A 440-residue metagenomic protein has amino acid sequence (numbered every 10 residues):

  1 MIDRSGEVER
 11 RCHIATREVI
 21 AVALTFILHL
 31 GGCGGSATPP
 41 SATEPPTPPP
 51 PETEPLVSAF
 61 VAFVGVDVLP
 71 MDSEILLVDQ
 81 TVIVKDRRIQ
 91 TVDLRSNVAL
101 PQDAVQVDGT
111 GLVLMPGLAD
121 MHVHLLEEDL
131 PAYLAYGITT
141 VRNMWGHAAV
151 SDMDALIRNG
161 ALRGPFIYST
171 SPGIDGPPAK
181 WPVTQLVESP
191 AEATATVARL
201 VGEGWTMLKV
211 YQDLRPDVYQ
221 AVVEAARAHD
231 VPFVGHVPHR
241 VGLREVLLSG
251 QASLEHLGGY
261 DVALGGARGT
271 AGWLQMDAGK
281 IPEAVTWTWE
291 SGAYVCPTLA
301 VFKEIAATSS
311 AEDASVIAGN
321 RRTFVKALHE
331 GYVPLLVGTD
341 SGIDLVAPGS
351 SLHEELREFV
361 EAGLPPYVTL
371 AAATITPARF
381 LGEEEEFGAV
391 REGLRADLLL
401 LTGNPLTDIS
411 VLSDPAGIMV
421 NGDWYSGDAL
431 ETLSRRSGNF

Functional and structural regions predicted by a protein language model:
L30-G32: C-terminal motif of bacterial Sec signal peptides marking the signal peptidase cleavage site
G34-A37: Bacterial signal peptide processing site
P48, E52-A59, V68, S73-M115: Histidine-rich, glycine-flanked metal-binding segment
P51-E54, V68-T81, L94-R95, A347 (+2 more regions): Acidic, glycine-enriched loop/beta-strand segments at the rims of small-molecule binding/catalytic pockets
V61-F63, A99-A132, T139: Replace "His-x-His-based motif
G109-L114, D129-P238, Q251-Y260, G265-T308: Divalent-metal coordination cores built from histidine and acidic residues
D154, L243-Q251, G265-A267, V301-R322 (+3 more regions): Histidine/acidic-residue-rich catalytic or RNA/ligand-binding cores of hydrolases and nuclease-related proteins
V316-L401: His/Asp/Glu-enriched, well-ordered alpha-helical/loop segment that forms or immediately abuts the divalent-metal
